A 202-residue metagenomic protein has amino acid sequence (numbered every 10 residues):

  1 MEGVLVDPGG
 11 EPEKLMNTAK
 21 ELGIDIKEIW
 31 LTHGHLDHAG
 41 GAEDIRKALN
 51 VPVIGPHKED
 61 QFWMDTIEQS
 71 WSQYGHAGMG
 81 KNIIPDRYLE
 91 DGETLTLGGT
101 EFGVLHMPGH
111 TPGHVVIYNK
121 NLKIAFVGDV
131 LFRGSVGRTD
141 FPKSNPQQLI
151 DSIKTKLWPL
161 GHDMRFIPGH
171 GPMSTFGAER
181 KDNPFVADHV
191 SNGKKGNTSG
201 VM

Functional and structural regions predicted by a protein language model:
M1-L22, V116-G128: Conserved beta-strand hairpin/beta-sheet module of binuclear metal-dependent hydrolase folds, prominently
E2, I24-D25, A48-V51, N121-L122 (+1 more regions): Short glycine/proline-enriched coil/turn segments at helix->beta-strand junctions
G3, I29, V53, A125 (+1 more regions): Hydrophobic "anchor" residues on beta-strands that sit immediately upstream of conserved functional sites
V4-V6, E28-W30, V104: Short catalytic-loop micro-motif centered on adjacent basic/acidic residues
P8, N82, P142-N145: Short, conserved glycine- and acidic-residue-centered signature motifs in active-site or ligand-binding loops
G10-T96, T100, K181-K194: Active-site HxH/HxHxD metal-binding segment of metal-dependent hydrolases
S70-S72, T94, T100-M202: Metallo-beta-lactamase
